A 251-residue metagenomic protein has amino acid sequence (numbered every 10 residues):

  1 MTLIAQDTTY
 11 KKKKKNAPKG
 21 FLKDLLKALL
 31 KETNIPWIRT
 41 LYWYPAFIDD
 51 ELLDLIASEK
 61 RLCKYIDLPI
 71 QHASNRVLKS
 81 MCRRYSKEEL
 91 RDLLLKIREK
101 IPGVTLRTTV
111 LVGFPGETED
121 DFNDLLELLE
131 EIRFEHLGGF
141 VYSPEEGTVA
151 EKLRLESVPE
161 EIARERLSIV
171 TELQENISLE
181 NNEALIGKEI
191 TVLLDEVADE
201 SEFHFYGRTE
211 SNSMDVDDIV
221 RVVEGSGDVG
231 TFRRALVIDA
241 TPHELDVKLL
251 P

Functional and structural regions predicted by a protein language model:
M1-E119, E130: Conserved SAM/AdoMet-binding glycine-rich loop
Q6-T8, Y142, G225: Short, ordered loop/turn segments at secondary-structure junctions
P36, E135, H243: Short acidic/polar active-site loop segments enriched in Thr and Asp
F47, T109, R133, V141 (+1 more regions): Conserved functional loop/turn residues at catalytic and ligand-binding sites
L52-L53, L125, V222-V223: Short beta-alpha junctions and helix-cap segments that line functional grooves
L68, T109, L129, L137 (+3 more regions): Hydrophobic, well-ordered secondary-structure elements that form the walls of internal hydrophobic environments
D124-V170: C-terminal, non-catalytic macromolecule-binding modules
A150-P251: Terminal RNA-binding accessory module
